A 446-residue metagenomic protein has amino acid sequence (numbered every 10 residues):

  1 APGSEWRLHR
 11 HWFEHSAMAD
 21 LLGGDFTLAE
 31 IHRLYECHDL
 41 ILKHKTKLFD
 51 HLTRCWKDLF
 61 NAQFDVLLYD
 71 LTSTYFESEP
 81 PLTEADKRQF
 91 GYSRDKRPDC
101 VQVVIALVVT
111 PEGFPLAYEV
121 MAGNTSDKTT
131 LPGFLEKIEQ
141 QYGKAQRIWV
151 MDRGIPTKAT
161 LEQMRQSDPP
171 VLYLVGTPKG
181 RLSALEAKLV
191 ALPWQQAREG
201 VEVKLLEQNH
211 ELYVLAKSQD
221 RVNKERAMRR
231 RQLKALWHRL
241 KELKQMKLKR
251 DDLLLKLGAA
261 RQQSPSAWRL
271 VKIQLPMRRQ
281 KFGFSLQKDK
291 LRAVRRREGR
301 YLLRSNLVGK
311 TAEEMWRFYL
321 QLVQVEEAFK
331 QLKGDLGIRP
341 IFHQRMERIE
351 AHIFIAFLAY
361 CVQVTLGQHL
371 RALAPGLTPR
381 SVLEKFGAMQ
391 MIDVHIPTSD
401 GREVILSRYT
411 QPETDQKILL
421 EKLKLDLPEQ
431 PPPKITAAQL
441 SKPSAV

Functional and structural regions predicted by a protein language model:
A1-V446: Anion-binding and metal-coordination hotspots
